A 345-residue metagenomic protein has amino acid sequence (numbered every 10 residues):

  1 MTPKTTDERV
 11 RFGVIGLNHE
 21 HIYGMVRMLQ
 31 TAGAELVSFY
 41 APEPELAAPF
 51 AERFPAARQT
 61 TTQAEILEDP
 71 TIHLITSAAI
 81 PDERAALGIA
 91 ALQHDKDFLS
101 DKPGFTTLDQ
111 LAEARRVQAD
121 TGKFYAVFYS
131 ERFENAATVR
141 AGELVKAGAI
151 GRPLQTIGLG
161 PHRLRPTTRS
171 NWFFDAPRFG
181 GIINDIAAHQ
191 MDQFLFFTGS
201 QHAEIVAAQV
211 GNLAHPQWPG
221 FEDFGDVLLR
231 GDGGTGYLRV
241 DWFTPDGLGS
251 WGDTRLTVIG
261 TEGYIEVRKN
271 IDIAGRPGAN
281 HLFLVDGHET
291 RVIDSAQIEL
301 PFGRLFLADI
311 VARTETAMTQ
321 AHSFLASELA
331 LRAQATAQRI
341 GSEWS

Functional and structural regions predicted by a protein language model:
M1-F54: N-terminal Rossmann-like dinucleotide-binding module
M1-R9, V14, L74-T76, L305-S345: C-terminal helix-rich "cap/oligomerization" subdomain common to oxidoreductases
T2, D192-D272, G303-D309: Contiguous beta-strand/loop segments that form the cofactor/metal-binding neighborhood of enzyme cores
G13, G247-L248, D253-A321, S342-S345: C-terminal glycine/acidic-rich active-site capping loop/insertion
E43, F54-V117: Beta-loop-alpha module in the N-terminal Rossmann-like domain of NAD(P)-dependent dehydrogenases, especially those
D82, F105-T167: A contiguous active-site-proximal alpha/beta segment in oxidoreductase catalytic domains
F128-A136, T167-A203, G220-D223, H322-S323: Mid-domain beta-loop-alpha active-site segment that forms a flexible, acidic cofactor/metal-binding surface
E134-I157, N184-L213, D226-T235, T336: Oxidoreductase and adenylate-handling cofactor-binding alpha/beta cores
